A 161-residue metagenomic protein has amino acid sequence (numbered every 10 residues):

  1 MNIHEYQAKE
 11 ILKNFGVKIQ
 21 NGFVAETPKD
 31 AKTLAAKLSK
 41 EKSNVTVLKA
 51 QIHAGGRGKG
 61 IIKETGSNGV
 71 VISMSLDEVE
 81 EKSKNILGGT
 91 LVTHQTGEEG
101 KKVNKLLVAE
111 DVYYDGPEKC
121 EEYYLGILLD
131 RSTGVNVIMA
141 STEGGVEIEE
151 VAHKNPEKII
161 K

Functional and structural regions predicted by a protein language model:
M1-K37, N44: A conserved helix-loop-beta module that forms one wall/lid of the active-site cleft in ATP-utilizing catalytic domains
H4, L12, E26, H53 (+3 more regions): Generic, ordered loop/turn and secondary-structure boundary motif
E5-L12, E41-I61, T93-G116, L125: ATP-grasp fold ATP-binding core
I11-V17, I61-E64, E157-I159: Gly-rich Lys/Arg/Thr-decorated short loops/hinges at beta-loop-alpha junctions or inter-strand turns that position
G16, A35-K42, E80-H94, L128-T133: Structural signal for hydrophobic packing residues in well-ordered secondary-structure cores of soluble enzyme domains
Q20-G22, L48-K82, Y124: Glycine-rich phosphate-binding loop of ATP-grasp-fold ATP-dependent ligases
S75, L87, V108: Duplex nucleic acid-engaging cores and interfaces of nucleic-acid transaction enzymes
E80, V92-K161: Hydrophobic alpha-helical hairpins/lids featuring a short glycine-rich hinge
